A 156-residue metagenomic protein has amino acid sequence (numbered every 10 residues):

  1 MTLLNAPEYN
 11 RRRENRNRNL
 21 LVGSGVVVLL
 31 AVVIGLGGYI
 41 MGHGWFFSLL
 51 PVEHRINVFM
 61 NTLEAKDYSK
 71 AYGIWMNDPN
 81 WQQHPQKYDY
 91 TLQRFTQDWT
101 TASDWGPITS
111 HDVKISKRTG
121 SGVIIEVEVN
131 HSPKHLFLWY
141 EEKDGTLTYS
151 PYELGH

Functional and structural regions predicted by a protein language model:
N5-N61, A65: Short, low-complexity N-terminal intrinsically disordered segments enriched in polar/charged residues
E8, G38, D67, A71-I74 (+4 more regions): Intrinsically disordered, low-complexity N-terminal regions enriched in serine/proline/glycine with scattered basic
Y9-N10, E14, L21, E126-H156: Short beta-strand edge/turn micro-motifs at domain boundaries
S24-V26, W45, P107, S121-V123 (+3 more regions): Intrinsically disordered, low-complexity regions
H54, V58-N61, S69-N130: Short solvent-exposed beta->alpha transition segments
